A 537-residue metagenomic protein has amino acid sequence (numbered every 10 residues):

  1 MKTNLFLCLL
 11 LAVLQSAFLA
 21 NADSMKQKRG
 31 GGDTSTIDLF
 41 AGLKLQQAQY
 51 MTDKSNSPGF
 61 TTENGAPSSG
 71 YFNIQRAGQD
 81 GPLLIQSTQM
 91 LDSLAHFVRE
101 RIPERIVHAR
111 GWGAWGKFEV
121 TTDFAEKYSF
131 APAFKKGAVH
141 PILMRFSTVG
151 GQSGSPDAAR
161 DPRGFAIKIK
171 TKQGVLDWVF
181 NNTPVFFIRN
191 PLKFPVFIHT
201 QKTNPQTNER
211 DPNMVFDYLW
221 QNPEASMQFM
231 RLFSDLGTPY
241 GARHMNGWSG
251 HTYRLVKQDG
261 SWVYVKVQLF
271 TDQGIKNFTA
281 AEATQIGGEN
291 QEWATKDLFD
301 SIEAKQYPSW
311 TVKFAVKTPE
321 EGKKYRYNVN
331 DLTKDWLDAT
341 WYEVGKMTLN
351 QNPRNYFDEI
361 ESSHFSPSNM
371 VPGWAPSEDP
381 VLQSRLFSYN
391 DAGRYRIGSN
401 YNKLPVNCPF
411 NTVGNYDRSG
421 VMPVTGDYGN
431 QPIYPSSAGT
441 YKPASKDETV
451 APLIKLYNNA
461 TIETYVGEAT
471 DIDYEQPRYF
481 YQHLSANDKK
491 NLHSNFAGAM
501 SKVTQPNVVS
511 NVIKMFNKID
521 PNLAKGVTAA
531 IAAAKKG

Functional and structural regions predicted by a protein language model:
K2-N4, N21-G537: Active-site-adjacent core segments of small-molecule enzymes
T3-L19: Cleavable N-terminal signal peptides of Sec/SRP-targeted secreted and luminal proteins
